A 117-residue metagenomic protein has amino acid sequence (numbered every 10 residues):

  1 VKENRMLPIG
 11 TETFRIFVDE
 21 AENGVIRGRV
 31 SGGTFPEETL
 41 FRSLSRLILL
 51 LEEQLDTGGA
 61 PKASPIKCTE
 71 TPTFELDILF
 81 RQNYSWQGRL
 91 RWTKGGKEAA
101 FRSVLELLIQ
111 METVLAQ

Functional and structural regions predicted by a protein language model:
V1-G24, L49-Y84, V114-Q117: Intrinsic disorder/low-complexity detector
I26-G28, Q87-G88: Short aromatic-glycine-enriched beta-strand elements
R27, S45-I48: Short amphipathic alpha-helical segments
V30-E38, L50, L90-Q117: Mixed-charge, glycine-accented linear interaction segment located at domain edges/termini
S43-R46, S103: Alpha-helix N-cap recognition
